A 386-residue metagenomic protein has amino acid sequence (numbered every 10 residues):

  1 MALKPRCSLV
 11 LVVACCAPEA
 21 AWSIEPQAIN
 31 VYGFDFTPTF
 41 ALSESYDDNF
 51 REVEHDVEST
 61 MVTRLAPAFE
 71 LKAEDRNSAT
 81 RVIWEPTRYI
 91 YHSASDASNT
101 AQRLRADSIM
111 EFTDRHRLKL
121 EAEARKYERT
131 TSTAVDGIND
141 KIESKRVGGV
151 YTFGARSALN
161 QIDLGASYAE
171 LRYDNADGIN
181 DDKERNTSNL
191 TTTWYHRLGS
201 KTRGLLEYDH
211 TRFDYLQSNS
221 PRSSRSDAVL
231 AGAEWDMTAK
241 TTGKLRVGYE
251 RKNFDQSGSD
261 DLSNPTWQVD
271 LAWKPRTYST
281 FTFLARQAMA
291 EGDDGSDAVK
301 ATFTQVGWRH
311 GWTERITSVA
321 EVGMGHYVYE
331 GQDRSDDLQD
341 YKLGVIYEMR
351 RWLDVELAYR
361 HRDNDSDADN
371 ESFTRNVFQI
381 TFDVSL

Functional and structural regions predicted by a protein language model:
M1-L9: Bacterial N-terminal signal peptides that target proteins for export
V10-L11, A21: Cleavable N-terminal signal peptides
W22-L386: Gram-negative and organellar
